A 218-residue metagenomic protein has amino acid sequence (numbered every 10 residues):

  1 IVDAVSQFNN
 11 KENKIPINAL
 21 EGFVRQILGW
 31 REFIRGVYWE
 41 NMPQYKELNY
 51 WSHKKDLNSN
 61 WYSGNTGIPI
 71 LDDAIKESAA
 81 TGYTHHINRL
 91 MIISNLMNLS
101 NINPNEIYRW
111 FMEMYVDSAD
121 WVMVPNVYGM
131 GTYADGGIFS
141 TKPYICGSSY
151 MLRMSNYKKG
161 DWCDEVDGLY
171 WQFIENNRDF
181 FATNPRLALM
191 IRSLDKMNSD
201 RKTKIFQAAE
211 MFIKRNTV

Functional and structural regions predicted by a protein language model:
I1-V218: C-terminal catalytic domain of photolyase/cryptochrome flavoproteins, centering on the FAD-binding pocket
